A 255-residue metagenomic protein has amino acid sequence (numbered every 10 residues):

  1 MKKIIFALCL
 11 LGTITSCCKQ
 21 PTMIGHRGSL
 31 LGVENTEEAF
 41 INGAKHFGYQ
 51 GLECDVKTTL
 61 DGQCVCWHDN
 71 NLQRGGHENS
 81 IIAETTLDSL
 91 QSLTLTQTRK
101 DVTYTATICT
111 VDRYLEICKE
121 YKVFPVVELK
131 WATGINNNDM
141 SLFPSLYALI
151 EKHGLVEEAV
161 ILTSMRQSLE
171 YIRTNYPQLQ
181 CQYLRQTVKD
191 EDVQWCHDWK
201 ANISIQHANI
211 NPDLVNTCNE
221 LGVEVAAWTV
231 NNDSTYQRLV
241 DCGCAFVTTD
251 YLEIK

Functional and structural regions predicted by a protein language model:
M1-P21: Bacterial Sec-dependent N-terminal signal peptides
C17-K255: Phosphate-group recognition and catalysis centered on beta-loop-alpha active-site segments
